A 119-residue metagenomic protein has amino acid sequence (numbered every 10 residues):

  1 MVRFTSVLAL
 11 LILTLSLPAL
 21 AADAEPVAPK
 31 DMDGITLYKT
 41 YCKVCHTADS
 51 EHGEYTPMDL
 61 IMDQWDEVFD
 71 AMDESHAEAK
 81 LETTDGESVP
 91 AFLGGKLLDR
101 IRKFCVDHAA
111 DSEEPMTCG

Functional and structural regions predicted by a protein language model:
M1-T5: Positively charged n-region of N-terminal signal peptides that target proteins for export
V7-S16: Bacterial N-terminal signal peptides
P18-L37: Electrostatic cytochrome c docking/interface patches
Y38-D49, I101: The canonical Cys-X-X-Cys-His
K39, M62, D66-E74, L98 (+2 more regions): An amphipathic alpha-helix signature
T47-K80: N-terminal, post-signal-peptide region of Sec/Tat-exported proteins
T56-P57, M62, E67, T84-D99: Electron-transfer interface patches adjacent to heme c in soluble/periplasmic c-type cytochromes and di-/multiheme
E87-G119: C-terminal capping alpha-helices of c-type cytochrome domains
